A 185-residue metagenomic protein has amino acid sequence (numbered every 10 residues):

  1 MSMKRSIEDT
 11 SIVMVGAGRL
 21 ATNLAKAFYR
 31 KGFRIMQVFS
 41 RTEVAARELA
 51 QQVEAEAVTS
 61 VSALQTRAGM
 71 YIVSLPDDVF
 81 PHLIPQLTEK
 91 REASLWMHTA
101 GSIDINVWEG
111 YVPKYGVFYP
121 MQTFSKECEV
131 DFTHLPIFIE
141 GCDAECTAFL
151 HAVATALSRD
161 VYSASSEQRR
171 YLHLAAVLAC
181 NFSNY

Functional and structural regions predicted by a protein language model:
S2-V58: NAD(P)+-binding Rossmann beta1-loop-alpha1 motif at the extreme N-terminus of oxidoreductases
D9, I35, A68, E92-S94 (+1 more regions): A general structural motif
T10, A45-Q52, E129-L174, A179-Y185: Internal alpha-helical scaffold of NAD(P)-dependent oxidoreductase catalytic cores
F33-R34, P113, R159: Short phosphate-binding/catalytic loops that engage adenosine nucleotides
E43, V53, A57-V130, L150: Rossmann-like NAD(P)(H) cofactor-binding subdomain of soluble oxidoreductases
